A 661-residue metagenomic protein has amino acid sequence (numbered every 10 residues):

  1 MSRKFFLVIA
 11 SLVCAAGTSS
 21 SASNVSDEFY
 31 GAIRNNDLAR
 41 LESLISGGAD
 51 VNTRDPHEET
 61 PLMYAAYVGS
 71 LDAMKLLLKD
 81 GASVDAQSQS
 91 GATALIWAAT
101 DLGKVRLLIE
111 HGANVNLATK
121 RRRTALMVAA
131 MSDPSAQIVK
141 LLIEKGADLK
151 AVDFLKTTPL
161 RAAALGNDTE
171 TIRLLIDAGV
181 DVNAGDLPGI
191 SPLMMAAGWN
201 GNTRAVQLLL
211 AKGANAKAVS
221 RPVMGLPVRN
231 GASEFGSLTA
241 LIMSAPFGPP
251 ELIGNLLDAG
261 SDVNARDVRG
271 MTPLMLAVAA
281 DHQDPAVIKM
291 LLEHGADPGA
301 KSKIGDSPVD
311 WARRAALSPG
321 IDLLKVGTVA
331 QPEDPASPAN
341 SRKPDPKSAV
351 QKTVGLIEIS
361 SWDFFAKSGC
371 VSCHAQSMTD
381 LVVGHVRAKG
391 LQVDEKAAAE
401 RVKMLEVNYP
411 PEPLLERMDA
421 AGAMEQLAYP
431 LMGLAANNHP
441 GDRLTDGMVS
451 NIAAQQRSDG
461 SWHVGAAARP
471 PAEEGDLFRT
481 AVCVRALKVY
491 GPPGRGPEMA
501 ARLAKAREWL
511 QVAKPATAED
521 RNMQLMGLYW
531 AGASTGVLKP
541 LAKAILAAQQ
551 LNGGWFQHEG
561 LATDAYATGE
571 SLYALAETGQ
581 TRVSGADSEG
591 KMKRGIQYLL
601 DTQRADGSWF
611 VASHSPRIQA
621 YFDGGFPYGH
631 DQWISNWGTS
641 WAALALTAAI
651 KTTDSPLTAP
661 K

Functional and structural regions predicted by a protein language model:
V8-A16: Bacterial N-terminal signal peptides
S23-G31, R54-T60, Q87-T93, A118-A125 (+5 more regions): Ankyrin-repeat boundary/"N-cap" motif
G31-N36, Y64-S70, W97-L102, V128-S135 (+6 more regions): Ankyrin repeat A-helix N-terminal signature
I33, I45-S46, A66, L78-K79 (+17 more regions): Ankyrin-repeat helical core positions
L38, L44-A73, K79-D80, A366-Q392: N-terminal, post-signal-peptide region of Sec/Tat-exported proteins
R40, D72-A73, G103-K104, Q137-I138 (+5 more regions): Conserved ankyrin/ankyrin-like repeat signature
I45-D50, K75-S83, R106-N114, K140-D148 (+5 more regions): Ankyrin repeat domain, specifically the short helix-to-loop turn at the C-terminus of the second helix of each repeat
G81, A86, N116, R121 (+10 more regions): Preference for long, amphipathic alpha-helical scaffolds in soluble/luminal domains and all-alpha bundles
